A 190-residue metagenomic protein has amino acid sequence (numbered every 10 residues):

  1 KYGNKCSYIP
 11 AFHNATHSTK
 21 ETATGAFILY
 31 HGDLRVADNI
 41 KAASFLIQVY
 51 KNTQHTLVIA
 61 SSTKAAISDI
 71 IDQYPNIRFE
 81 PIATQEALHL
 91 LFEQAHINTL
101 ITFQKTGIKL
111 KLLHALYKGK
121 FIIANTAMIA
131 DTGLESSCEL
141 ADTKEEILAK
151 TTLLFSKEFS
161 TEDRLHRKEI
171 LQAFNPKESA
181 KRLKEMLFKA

Functional and structural regions predicted by a protein language model:
K1, K64-I70, A130-T132: Short, charged/polar "capping" segments at the starts of alpha-helices and the immediately preceding loops
S7-Q73, R78-E93, A141: Conserved catalytic-core segment of nucleotide-activated headgroup transferases in glycan assembly
T63, F103-K105, F121, T126-A130: Flexible glycine-rich beta->alpha loop in the catalytic core of nucleotide-sugar glycosyltransferases
E93-G107, K118-K120: Acidic donor-binding loop of glycosyltransferase active sites
K111-Y117, F121-N125: Short hydrophobic beta-strand element within catalytic cores of glycosyltransferases and related nucleotide-activated
T126-L140: Short acidic/histidine- and often glycine-rich active-site loop of Leloir-type glycosyltransferases that engages
S137-E145, L153-F159: Conserved acidic donor-binding segment of nucleotide-sugar-dependent glycosyltransferases
E158-K189: A charged, aromatic-enriched C-terminal amphipathic alpha-helix characteristic of glycosyltransferases across folds
